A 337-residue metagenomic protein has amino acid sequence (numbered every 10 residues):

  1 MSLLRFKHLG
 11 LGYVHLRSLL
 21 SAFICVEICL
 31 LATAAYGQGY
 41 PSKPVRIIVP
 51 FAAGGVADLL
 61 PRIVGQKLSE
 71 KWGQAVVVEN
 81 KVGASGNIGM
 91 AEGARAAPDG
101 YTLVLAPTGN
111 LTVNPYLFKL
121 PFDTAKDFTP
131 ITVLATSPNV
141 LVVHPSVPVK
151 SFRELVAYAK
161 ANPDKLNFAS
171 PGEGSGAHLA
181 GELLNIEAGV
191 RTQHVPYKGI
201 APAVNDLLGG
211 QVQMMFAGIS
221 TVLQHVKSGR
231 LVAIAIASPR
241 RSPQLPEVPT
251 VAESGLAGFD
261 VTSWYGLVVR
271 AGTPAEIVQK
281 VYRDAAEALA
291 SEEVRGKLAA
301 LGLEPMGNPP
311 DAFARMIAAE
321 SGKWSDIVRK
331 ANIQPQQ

Functional and structural regions predicted by a protein language model:
M1-R17: N-terminal secretory signal peptides that target proteins for export/translocation
G10-G12, C25, G37-G39: Residue-identity detector for glycine
S18-L31: Bacterial N-terminal signal peptides
G37-D127, K165-N167, E173, G189-F216 (+3 more regions): N-terminal (or domain-start) structured segment
S42-P44, I186-E187, K227, A275-Q337: An extracytoplasmic/periplasmic, membrane-proximal ligand-sensing/linker region
R95-G100, T108, Y116-P202, V251 (+1 more regions): Hinge/capping helix and adjacent helix->loop/strand transition within the periplasmic-binding protein
N110-K119, L183-E187, M214-V248: A ligand-binding cleft/hinge motif common to bilobed small-molecule-binding domains
